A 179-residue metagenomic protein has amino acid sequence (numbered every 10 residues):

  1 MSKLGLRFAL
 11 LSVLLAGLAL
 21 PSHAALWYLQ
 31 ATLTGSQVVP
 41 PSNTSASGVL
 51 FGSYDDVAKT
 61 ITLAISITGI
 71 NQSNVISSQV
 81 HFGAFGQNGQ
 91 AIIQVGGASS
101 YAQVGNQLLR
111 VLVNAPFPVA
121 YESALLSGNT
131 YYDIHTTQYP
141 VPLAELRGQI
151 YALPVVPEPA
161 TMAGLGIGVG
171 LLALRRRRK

Functional and structural regions predicted by a protein language model:
M1-A9: Bacterial N-terminal signal peptides that target proteins for export
A9-G17: Bacterial N-terminal signal peptides
G17, G52, G148, G164-G170: Small side chains
A19-P21: N-terminal signal peptide c-region/cleavage motif recognized by signal peptidases
H23-S78, F82-V155: Metal-centered catalytic cores of metalloenzymes
P157-R175: A short, hydrophobic C-terminal helix/tail in secreted or cell-surface proteins
R177-K179: Membrane-interface capping segments at transmembrane-helix boundaries
